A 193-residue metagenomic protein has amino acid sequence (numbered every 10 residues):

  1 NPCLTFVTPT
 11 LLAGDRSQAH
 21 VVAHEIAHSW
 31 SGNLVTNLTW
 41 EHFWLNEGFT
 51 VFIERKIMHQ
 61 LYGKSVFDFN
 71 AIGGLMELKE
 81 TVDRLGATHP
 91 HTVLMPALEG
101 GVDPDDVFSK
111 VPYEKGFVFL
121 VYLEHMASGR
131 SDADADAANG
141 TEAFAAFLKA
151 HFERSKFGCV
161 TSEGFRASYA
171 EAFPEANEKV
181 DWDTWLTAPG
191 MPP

Functional and structural regions predicted by a protein language model:
N1-P193: Hydrophobic alpha-helical and helix-loop surface patches within well-folded domains that function as non-catalytic
